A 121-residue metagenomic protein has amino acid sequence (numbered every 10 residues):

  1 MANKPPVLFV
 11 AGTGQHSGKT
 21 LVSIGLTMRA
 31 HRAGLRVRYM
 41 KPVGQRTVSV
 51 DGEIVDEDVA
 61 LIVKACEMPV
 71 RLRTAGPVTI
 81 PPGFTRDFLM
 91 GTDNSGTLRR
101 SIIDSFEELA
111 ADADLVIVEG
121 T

Functional and structural regions predicted by a protein language model:
M1-N3, F106-D112: Glycine-rich phosphate/diphosphate-binding loops that line cofactor/substrate pockets in enzymes
K4-L8, G12: Pre-Walker A (Motif I) flank of P-loop NTPase domains
V7-L8, L21-S101, S105-E108: N-terminal phosphate/diphosphate-binding loop that engages ATP/GTP or pyrophosphate donors across diverse enzyme folds
G12-T13, D112: A generic hydrophobic-helix recognition signal that picks specific residues within alpha-helical hydrophobic
T13, P42-Q45, T121: Short, ordered loop/turn segments at secondary-structure junctions
S17-G18: Conserved glycine(s) of the Walker
D114-T121: Switch II (G3) loop of P-loop NTPases
